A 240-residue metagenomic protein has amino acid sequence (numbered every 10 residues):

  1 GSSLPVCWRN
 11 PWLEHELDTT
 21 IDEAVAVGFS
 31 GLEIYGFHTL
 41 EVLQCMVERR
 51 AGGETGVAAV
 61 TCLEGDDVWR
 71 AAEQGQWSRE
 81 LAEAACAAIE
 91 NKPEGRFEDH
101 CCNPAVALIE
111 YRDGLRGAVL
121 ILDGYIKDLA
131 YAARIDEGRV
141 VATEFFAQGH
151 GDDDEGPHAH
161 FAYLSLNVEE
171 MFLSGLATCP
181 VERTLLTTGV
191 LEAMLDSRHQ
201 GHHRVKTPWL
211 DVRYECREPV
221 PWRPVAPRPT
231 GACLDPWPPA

Functional and structural regions predicted by a protein language model:
G1-L4: Beta-strand-loop-alpha-helix segment that lines the small-molecule cofactor/substrate pocket of alpha/beta enzymes
V6-W12: Lumenal/extracellular "mature" regions of secretory-pathway glycan-modifying transferases
L17-T19: Extracellular/periplasmic catalytic domains that process cell-envelope and extracellular macromolecules
A24, R49-G52, A84-A87, A132-I135 (+3 more regions): Glycine-rich loops and low-complexity Gly/Arg-rich segments that provide flexible linkers or classic glycine-based
A24-L115, I121-Y125, L185-G189: Rossmann-like dinucleotide-binding domain that binds NAD(P)(H)
G75, E170-A240: C-terminal helix-rich "cap/oligomerization" subdomain common to oxidoreductases
S78-C86, A162-E169, L195: Generic detector of well-ordered alpha-helical segments enriched in charged/polar residues, highlighting helical
P93-R183, W209, P229, C233-D235: NAD(P)-dinucleotide binding in Rossmann-like oxidoreductases
